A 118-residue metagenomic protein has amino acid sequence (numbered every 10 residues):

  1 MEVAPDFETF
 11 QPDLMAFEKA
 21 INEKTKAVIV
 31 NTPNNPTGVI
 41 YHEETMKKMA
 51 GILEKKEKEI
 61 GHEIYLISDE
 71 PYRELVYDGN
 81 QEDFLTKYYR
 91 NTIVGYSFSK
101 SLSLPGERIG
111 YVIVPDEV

Functional and structural regions predicted by a protein language model:
M1-F7: Short beta-strand->loop structural element characteristic of the AMP-binding/adenylate-forming
F10-K24, P36-E107, I113, E117: Active-site pre-lysine segment of PLP-dependent enzymes
V28: Pyridoxal 5′-phosphate
N31: Residues lining the SAM
